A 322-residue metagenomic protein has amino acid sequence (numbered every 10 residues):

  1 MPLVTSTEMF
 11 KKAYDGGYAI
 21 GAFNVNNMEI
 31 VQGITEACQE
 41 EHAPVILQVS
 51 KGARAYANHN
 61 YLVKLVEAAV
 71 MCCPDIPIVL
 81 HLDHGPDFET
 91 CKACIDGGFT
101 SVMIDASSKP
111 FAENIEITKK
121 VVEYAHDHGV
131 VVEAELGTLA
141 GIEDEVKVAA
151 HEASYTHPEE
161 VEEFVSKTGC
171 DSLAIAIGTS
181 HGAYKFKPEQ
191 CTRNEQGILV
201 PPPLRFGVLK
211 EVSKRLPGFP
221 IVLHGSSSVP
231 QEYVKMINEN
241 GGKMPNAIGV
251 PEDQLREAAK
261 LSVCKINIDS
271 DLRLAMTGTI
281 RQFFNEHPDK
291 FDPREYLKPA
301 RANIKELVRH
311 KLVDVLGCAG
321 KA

Functional and structural regions predicted by a protein language model:
V4-K12, N27-A53, N60-D75, V79 (+8 more regions): Alpha/beta enzyme core
T5-G21, K290-R294: Generic N-terminal amphipathic, Lys/Arg-enriched alpha-helix
Y18, Q39-A43, V263, L316: Charged, amphipathic alpha-helical interaction segments
L223-S228: Short catalytic/ligand-gating loop segments at beta-alpha or beta-beta junctions within enzyme catalytic domains
N238-E239, V250-A322: C-terminal alpha-helical cap/extension of soluble enzyme domains
